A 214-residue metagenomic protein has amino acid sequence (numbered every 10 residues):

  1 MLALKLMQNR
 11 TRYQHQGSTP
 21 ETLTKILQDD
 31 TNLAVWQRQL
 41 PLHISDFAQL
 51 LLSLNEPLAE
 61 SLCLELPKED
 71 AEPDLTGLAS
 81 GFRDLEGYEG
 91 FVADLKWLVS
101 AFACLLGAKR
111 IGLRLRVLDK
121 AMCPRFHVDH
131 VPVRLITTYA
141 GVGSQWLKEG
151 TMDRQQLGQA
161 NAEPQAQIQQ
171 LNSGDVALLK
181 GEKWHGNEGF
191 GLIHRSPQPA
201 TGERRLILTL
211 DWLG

Functional and structural regions predicted by a protein language model:
M1-A79, E89-W97: N-terminal auxiliary "cap/dimerization" subdomain that precedes the catalytic jelly-roll/cupin core of mononuclear
P20, A121-P124, L192-R195: Glycine-rich, charged/polar anion/phosphate-binding loops that engage phosphate groups from diverse ligands
D30-L33, P132-L135, G174, R204-R205: Short, surface-exposed beta-edge/turn micro-motifs
I44-D46, W146-K148, K180, N187-E188: Short helix/loop capping segments that flank catalytic or ligand/cofactor-binding pockets
T76-K120, V128: Extracellular-facing segments of soluble proteins and assemblies that are Gly/Ser/Thr-biased and enriched in aromatics
L95, L115-V117, Y139-E149, D211-G214: Active-site environment of non-heme Fe oxygenases that use a 2-His-1-carboxylate facial triad
K120-D175: Catalytic core of non-heme Fe(II) oxygenases with the double-stranded beta-helix
P164-G214: Catalytic core of Fe(II)/2-oxoglutarate
